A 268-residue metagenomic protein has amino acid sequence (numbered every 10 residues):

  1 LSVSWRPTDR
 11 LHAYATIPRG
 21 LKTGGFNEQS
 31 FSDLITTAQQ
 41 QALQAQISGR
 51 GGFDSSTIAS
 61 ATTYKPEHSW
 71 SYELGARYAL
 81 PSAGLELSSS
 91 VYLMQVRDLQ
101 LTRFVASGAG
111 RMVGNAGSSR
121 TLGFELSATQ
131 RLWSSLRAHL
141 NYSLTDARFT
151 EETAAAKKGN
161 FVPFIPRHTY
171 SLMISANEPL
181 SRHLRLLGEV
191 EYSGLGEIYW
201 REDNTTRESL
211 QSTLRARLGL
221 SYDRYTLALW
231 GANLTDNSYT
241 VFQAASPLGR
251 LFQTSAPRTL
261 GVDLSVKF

Functional and structural regions predicted by a protein language model:
L1-V3, S60, W70-L74, L122-L126 (+4 more regions): Hydrophobic, lipid-facing positions within transmembrane beta-strands of outer-membrane proteins
V3-R6, P66, Y78-L80, Q130-R131 (+3 more regions): Residue-level signature of outer-membrane beta-barrel architecture
R6, H12-Y14, P18, Q39-N115 (+2 more regions): Membrane-embedded beta-barrel scaffold of Gram-negative outer-membrane proteins
R10, G20-G24, F31-D33, P81-A83 (+5 more regions): Structural signature of outer-membrane beta-barrel domains
L21, S193-R201, G219-F268: C-terminal beta-signal and adjacent terminal beta-strands/loops of Gram-negative outer-membrane beta-barrel proteins
G25-T62, L101-G114, F149-P163, Q243-Q253: Solvent-exposed loop segments that connect transmembrane elements
S56, T63-H68, A116-R120, L132 (+3 more regions): Short sequence motifs at beta-strands and strand-loop junctions characteristic of Gram-negative outer-membrane
G84-V96, M112-E202, D263-K267: Gram-negative outer-membrane beta-barrel transporters
